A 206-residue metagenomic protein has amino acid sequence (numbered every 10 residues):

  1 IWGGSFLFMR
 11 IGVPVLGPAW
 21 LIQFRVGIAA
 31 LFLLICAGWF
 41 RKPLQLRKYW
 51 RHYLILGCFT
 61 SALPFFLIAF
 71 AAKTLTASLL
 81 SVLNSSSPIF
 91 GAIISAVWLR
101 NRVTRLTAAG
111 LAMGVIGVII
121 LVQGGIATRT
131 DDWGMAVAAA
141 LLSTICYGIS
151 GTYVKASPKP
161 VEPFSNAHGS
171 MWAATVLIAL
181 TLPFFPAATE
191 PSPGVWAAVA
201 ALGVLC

Functional and structural regions predicted by a protein language model:
I1, F8, I28, F59-T60 (+8 more regions): Hydrophobic residues within membrane-embedded alpha-helical segments of Major Facilitator Superfamily
I1, S5-F6, L34-N84, I120 (+1 more regions): Specific transmembrane alpha-helical segments of multi-pass solute transporters/efflux pumps, especially DMT/EamA
I1-A30, F70, T76-L79, I149-A173: Juxtamembrane helix-loop-helix junctions in multi-pass membrane proteins
L7-P18, K73-A77, I119-M135, L182-V199: Membrane-interface helix termini and inter-helical loops of multi-pass transporters
W20-L31, F59-T60, F65-R102, L106-T107 (+2 more regions): Specific alpha-helical transmembrane segments that line the substrate/conduction pathway and gating interfaces
L33, G91-I93, V97, T128-P186 (+1 more regions): Transmembrane alpha-helical segments that form core, pore/gating elements of small-molecule transporters/exporters
L33, L54, I94, V103-G125 (+3 more regions): Hydrophobic transmembrane alpha-helices of multi-pass small-molecule transport proteins
L44-H52, S81-N84, R100-I120, T130-A136 (+1 more regions): Loop-to-transmembrane alpha-helix entry segments
